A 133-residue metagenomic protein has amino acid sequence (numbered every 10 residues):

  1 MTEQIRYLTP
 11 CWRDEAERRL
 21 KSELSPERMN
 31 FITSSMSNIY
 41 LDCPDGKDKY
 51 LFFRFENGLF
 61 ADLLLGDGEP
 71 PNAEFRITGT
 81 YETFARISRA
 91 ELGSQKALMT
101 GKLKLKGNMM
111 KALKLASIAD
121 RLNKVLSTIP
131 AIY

Functional and structural regions predicted by a protein language model:
M1-Y133: Feature captures hydrophobic
